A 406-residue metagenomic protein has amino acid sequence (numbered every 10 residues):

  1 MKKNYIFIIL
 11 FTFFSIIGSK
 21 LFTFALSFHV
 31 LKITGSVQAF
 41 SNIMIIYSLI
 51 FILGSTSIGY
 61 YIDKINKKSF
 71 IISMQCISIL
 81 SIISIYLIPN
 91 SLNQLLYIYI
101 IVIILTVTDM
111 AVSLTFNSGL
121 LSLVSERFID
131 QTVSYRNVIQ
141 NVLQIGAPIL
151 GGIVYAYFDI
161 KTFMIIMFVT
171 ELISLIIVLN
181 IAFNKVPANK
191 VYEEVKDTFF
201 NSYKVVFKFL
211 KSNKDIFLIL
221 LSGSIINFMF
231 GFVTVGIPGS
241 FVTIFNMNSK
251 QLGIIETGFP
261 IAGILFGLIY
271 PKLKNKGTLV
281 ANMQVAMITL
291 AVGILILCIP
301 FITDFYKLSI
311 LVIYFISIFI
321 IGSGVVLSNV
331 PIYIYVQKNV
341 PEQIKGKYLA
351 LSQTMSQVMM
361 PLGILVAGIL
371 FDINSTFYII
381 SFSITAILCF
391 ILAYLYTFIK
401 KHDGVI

Functional and structural regions predicted by a protein language model:
M1-Y5, N184-L221: Juxtamembrane intracellular "pre-TM" segments in multi-pass secondary transporters
F7-T23, Y47-Y60, N66-S78, Y97-A156 (+7 more regions): Substrate-agnostic recognition of the 12-TM MFS/MFS-like secondary transporter fold
A25, I160-M164, S202-G267: A single, central transmembrane helix in multi-pass transporters
A25-F51: Extracellular/periplasmic helix-loop-helix junction of adjacent transmembrane segments in MFS-like secondary
S27, I82-P89, G151, Y155 (+8 more regions): Structural signal for membrane-spanning alpha-helices in multi-pass inner-membrane proteins, emphasizing helix cores
S27-K32, G146-I166, T243-I244, L362-S381: Transmembrane alpha-helix termini and helix-breaking/packing motifs in multi-pass membrane transporters
S55-S57, K64, K68-I77, S84 (+1 more regions): C-terminal transmembrane bundle of multi-pass solute transporters/carriers
M164-E194, Y396-I406: Helix-loop junctions on the cytosolic side of multi-pass membrane transporters, especially the intracellular loop
